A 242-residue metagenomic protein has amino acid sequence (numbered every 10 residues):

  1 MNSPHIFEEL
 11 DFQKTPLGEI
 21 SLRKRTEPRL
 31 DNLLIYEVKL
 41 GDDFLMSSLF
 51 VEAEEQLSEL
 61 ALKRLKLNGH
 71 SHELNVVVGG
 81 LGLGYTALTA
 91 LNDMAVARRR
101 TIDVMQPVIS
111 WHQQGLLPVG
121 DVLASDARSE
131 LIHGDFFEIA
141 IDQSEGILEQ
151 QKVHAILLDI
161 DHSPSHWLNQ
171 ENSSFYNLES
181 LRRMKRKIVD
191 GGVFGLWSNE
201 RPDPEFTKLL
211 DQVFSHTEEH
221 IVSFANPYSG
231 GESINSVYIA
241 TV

Functional and structural regions predicted by a protein language model:
M1-R64, N92: Rossmann-like AdoMet
K14, E200-V242: Class I S-adenosyl-L-methionine
P16, N32, D103, G231-I234: A short, structural micro-pattern
I20, Y36, S129, V237-Y238: A broad, low-specificity signal marking well-ordered, structured residues that form hydrophobic/aromatic
D43, D161, N199: Histidine- and/or cysteine-centered catalytic micro-motif in compact active-site loops
S47, G84, P204: Loop/helix-junction capping segments adjacent to catalytic residues or to phosphate/diphosphate-binding pockets
V51-K187, T217-S223, S229-G231: The AdoMet/dcAdoMet-binding core of the Class I SAM-like
G191-S198: Conserved beta-strand signature within the Rossmann-like core of class I S-adenosyl-L-methionine
